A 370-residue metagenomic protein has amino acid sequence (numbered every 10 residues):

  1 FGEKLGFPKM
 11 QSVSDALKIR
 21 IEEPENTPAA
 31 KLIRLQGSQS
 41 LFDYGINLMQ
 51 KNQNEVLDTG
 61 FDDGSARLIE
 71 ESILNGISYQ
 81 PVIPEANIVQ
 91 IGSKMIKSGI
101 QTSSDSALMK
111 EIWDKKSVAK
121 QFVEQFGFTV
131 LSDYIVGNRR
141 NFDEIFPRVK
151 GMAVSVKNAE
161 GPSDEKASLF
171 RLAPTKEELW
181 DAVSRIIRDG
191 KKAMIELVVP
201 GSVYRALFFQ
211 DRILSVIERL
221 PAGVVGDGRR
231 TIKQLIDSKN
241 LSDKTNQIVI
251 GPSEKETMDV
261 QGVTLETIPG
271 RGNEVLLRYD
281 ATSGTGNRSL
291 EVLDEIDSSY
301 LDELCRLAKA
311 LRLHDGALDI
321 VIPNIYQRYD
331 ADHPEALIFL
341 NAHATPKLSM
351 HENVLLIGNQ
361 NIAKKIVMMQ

Functional and structural regions predicted by a protein language model:
F1-G37, D43-I46, T285-E295, K309-D315 (+1 more regions): C-terminal active-site "lid" helix and adjoining low-complexity regulatory extension at the edge of ATP-using catalytic
F7, G76-S78, F128, G151 (+3 more regions): Short aromatic/hydrophobic-glycine micro-motifs
A29-E144, P162: Conserved N-proximal alpha/beta basic substrate-recognition cap immediately N-terminal to, or forming the N-lobe
S78, R205, D319: Short, surface-exposed charged micro-motifs
Q80-I83, V156, M194-I195, L318: General beta-strand structural signal in soluble alpha/beta enzymes
V89-S98, Y204-S215, Y326-L348: A short beta-strand motif that forms the metal-chelation/ATP-contact edge of phosphoryl-transfer active sites
M95-I100, D105-P252, D297-D302: Active-site nucleotide/adenylate-binding loops and adjacent lid/helix of ATP-dependent enzymes
D189-G190, D237-Q327: A long amphipathic alpha-helix within ATP-dependent nucleotide-binding catalytic cores
